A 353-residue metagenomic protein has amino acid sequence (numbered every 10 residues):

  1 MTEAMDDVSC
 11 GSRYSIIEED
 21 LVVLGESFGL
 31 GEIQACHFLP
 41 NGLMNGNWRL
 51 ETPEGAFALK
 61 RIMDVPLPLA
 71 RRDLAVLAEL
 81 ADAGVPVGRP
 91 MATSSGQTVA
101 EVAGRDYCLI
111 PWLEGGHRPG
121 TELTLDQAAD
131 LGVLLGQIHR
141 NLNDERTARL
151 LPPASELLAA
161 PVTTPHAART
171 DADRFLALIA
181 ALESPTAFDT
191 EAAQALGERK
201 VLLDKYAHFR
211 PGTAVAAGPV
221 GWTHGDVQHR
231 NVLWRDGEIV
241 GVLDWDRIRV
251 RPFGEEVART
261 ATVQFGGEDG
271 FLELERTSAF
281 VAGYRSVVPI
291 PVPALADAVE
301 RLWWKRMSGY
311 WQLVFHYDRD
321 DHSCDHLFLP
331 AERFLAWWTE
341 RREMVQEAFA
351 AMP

Functional and structural regions predicted by a protein language model:
T2-A35: Juxta-kinase regulatory segment immediately upstream of eukaryotic protein kinase catalytic domains
E3, S9, D173-L178, S286 (+1 more regions): ATP/Mg2+ or Mg2+-diphosphate-binding catalytic cores that bind nucleotide phosphates or diphosphates via glycine-rich
I16-E26, T147, D173-H224, A351: An alpha-helical support segment within catalytic cores of ATP-dependent transferases
F28-T52: ATP-binding glycine-rich phosphate-binding loop
L43-P53, A58-L59, P90, D204-E255: Active-site acidic catalytic loop and adjacent metal/ATP-binding pocket of ATP-dependent phosphoryl transfer enzymes
T52-P152: ATP-binding pocket architecture of kinase catalytic cores
L125-A195: A cross-family kinase active-site recognition segment
G254-P289, W304-H322: Active-site activation/catalytic loop segments of kinase-like enzymes and analogous catalytic loops in related
